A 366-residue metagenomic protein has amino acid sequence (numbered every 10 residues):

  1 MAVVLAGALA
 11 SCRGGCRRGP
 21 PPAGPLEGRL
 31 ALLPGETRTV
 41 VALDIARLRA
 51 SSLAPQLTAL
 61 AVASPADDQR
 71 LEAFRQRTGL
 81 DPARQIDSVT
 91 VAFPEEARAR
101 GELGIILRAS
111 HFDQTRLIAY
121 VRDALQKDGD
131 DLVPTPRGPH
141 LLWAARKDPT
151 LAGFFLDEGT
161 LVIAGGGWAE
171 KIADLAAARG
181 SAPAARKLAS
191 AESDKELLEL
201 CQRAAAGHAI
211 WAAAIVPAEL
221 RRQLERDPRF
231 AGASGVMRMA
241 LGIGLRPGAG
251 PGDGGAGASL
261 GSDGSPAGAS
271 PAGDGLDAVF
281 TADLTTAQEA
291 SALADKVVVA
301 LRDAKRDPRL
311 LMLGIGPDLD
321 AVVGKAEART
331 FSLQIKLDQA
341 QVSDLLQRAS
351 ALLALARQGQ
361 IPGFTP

Functional and structural regions predicted by a protein language model:
M1-R13: Sec-dependent bacterial lipoprotein signal peptides
R17-L60: N-terminal mature-domain "stem" immediately C-terminal to a signal peptide or N-terminal signal-anchor/transmembrane
T39-L43, I105, A152-F155, G159-G165 (+1 more regions): Short hydrophobic-aromatic micro-motifs
T39-V41, L103-L107, G235-I243, G254-A256 (+3 more regions): One face of beta-strands
S52, A59-D87, A124-G254, A258-D263 (+3 more regions): An internal, short helix-loop-strand segment that often contains or flanks glycine-aspartate motifs
A59-F74, L107-G129, V279, D283-R306: Short, solvent-exposed recognition patches
D87-F112, A272-A290: A short acidic-to-branched-hydrophobic micro-motif
R306-P366: A cross-kingdom marker for long, charged
